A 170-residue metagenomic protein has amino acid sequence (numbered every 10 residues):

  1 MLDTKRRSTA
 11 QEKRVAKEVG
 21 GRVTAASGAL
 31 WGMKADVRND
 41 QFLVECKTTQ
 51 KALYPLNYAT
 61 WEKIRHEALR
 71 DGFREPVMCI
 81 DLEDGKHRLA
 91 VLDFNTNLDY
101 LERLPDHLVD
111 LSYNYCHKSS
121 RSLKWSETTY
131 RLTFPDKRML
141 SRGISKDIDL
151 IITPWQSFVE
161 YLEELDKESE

Functional and structural regions predicted by a protein language model:
M1-E170: Catalytic phosphate/metal-binding cores of nucleic-acid and nucleotide-processing enzymes, i.e., regions that mediate
